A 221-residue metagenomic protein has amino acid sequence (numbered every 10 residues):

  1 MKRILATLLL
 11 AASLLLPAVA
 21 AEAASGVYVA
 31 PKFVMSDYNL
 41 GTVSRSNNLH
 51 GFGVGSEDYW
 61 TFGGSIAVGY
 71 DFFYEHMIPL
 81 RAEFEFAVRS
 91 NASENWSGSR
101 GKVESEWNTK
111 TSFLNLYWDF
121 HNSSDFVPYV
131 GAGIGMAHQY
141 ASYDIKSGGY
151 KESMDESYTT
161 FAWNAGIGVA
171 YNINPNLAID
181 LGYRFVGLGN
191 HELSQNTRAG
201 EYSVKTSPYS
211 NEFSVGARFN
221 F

Functional and structural regions predicted by a protein language model:
M1-G26: Cleavable N-terminal export/targeting peptides
A23, H50-W60, G101-N108, Y150-T159 (+1 more regions): Replace "Gram-negative outer membrane beta-barrel proteins" with "bacterial and organellar outer membrane beta-barrel
A24-G26, G63, E192: Membrane-topology and secretion signals of cell-surface/extracellular proteins
A30-D37, G64-I145, P208-F221: Gram-negative (and chloroplast) outer-membrane scaffold detector with strong preference for beta-barrel transmembrane
K32-G63: N-terminal targeting signals for Sec/Tat export/insertion, comprising classic cleavable signal peptides
L40-H50, A92-G101, Y140-K151, E192-G200: Outer-membrane beta-barrel translocator domains and adjoining extracellular loop/strand segments of Gram-negative
L40-S44, A87, N91, I173-F221: Predominantly the C-terminal beta-signal and adjacent terminal strand-loop region of outer-membrane beta-barrel
G133, A162-G166: A broad helix-preferring feature
